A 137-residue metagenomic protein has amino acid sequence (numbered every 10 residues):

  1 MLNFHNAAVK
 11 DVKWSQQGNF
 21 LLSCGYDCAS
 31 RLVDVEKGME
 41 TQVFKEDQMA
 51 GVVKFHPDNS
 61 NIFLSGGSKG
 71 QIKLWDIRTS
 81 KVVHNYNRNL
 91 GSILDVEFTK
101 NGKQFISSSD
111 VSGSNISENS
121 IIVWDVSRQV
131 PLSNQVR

Functional and structural regions predicted by a protein language model:
M1-T41: Eukaryotic helix-linker segments that join adjacent hydrophobic helices
L2-V9, F44-A50, N87-I93, R137: WD40/WD-repeat beta-propeller blade N-cap
V12-G18, K54-S60, L90, E97-K103: Loop/turn segments within WD40 beta-propeller blades
G18-L22, R31, E40-Q42, N59-L64 (+3 more regions): Structural hallmark of WD40 beta-propellers
C24-D27, S65-K69, S108-E118: Conserved strand-to-loop turn within each blade of WD40 beta-propeller repeats
V35-G38, I77-S80, V126-Q129: Short loop/turn segments that connect beta-strands within beta-propeller blades
N119-V126: Beta-propeller blade signature
